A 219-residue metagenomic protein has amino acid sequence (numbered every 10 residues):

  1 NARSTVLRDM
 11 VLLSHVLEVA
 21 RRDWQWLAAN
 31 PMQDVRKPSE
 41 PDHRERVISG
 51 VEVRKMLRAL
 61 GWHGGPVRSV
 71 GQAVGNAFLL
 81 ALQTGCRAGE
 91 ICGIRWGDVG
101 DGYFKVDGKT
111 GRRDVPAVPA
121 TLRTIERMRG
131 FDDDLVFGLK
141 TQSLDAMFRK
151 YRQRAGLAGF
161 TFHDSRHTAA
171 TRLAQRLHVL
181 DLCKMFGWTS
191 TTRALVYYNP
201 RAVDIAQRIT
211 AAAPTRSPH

Functional and structural regions predicted by a protein language model:
R3-L12, W24-A88, C92, R166 (+1 more regions): Basic, Lys/Arg- and aromatic-enriched nucleic-acid-binding interface segment
S4-T5, L79, Q83-E90, R166-S190 (+1 more regions): C-terminal catalytic core of tyrosine-transesterase DNA break-rejoin enzymes
S14-L17, R21, A202: C-terminal flanking helix
K37-H43, L60-H63, T84, G89 (+1 more regions): Basic, Lys/Arg-rich DNA-contacting stretches centered on the C-terminal catalytic core of tyrosine recombinase systems
V47, V106-G111, A120-L122, Q142 (+2 more regions): Catalytic-site neighborhood detector that most strongly recognizes the C-terminal catalytic loop/helix of tyrosine
W62, R112, F131, T192 (+1 more regions): C-terminal secondary-structure termini that scaffold catalytic or DNA-interacting sites
G71-G75, T141-L144, A158-R176, F186: Short basic/aromatic active-site micro-motif
V118-A158: Active-site/catalytic core of tyrosine-dependent DNA strand-transfer enzymes
